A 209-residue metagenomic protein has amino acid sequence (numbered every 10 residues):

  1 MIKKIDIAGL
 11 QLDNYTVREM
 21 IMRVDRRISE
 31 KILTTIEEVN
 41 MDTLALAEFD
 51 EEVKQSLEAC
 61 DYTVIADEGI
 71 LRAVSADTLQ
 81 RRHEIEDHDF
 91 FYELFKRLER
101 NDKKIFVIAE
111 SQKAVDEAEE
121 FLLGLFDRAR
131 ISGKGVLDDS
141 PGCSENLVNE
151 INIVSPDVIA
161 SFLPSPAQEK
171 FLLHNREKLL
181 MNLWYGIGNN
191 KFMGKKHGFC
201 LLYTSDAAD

Functional and structural regions predicted by a protein language model:
M1-H83: N-terminal nucleotide/polyanion-binding subdomain common to many enzyme families
L57-F121: Portal/gating segments that form or line small-molecule/metal binding sites
F106-E110, A114, A118-E119, R130-V154 (+1 more regions): Internal alpha/beta domain cores that form substrate/cofactor-binding pockets in large enzymes and binding proteins
D157-S165: Periplasmic-binding protein-like
G194-L202: Glycine-rich, charge-decorated loop segments at or immediately adjacent to ligand/cofactor-binding or catalytic sites
Y203-D209: Conserved small/polar residues in nucleotide/adenosyl-binding loops
